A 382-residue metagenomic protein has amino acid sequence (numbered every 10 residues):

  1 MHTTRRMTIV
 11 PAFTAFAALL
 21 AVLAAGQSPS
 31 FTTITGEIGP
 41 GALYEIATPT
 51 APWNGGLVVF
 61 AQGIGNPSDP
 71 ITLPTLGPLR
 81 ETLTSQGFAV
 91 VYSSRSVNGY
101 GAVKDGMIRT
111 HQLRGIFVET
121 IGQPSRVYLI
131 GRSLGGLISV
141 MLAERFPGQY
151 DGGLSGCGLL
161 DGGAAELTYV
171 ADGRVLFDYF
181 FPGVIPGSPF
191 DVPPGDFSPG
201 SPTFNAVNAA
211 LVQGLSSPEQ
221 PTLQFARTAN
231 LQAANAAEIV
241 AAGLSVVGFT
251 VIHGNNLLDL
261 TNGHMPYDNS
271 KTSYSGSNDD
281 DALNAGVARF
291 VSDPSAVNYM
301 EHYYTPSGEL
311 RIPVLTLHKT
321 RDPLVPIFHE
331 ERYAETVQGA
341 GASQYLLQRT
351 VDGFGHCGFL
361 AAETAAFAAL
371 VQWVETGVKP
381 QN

Functional and structural regions predicted by a protein language model:
Q27-W53, A285-R289: N-terminal cap/lid segment of alpha/beta-hydrolase-fold proteins
A51-W53, Q112-S133, Q149: Gly/Ser-rich "nucleophile elbow"/oxyanion-hole loop immediately N-terminal to the catalytic nucleophile in hydrolases
N54-I64: Short beta-strand element of the alpha/beta-hydrolase
R126-F181: Primarily recognizes the serine-hydrolase "nucleophile elbow" in alpha/beta-hydrolase and SGNH/GDSL folds
L159-T305: Accessory cap/linker subdomain of secreted extracellular hydrolases
T316-H318: Short beta-strand/loop motif that positions the catalytic acidic residue of the alpha/beta-hydrolase fold
P323-H329: Conserved alpha/beta-hydrolase "acid-adjacent" motif
Y345-L360: Histidine-bearing beta->alpha loop at or near hydrolase active sites
